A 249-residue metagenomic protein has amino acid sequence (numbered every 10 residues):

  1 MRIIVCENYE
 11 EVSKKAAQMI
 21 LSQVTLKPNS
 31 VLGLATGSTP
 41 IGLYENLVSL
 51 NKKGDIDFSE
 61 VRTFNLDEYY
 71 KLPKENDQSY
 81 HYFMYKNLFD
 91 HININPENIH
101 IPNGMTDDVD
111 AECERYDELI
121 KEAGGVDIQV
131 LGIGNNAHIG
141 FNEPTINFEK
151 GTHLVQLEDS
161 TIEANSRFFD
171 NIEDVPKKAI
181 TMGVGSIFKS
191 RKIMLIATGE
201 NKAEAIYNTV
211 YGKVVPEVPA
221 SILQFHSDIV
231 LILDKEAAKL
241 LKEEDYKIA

Functional and structural regions predicted by a protein language model:
R2-R115, L119-E122: N-terminal active-site beta-alpha-beta segment that forms phosphate/nucleotide-binding and substrate-recognition loops
I4, L72-Q78, Y82-K86, D90-A249: Conserved phosphate- and dinucleotide-binding cores of soluble alpha/beta proteins, encompassing both enzyme active
